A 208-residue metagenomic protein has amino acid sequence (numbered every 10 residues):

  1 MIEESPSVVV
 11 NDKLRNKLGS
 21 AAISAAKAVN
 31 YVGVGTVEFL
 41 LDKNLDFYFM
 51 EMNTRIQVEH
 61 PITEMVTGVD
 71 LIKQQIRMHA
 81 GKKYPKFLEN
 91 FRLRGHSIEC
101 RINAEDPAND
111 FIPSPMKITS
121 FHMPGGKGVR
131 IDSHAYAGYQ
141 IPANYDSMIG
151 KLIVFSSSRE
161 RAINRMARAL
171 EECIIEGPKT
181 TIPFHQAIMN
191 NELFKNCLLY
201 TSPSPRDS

Functional and structural regions predicted by a protein language model:
M1-S202: ATP-dependent carboxylate activation and anion-phosphoryl transfer catalytic cores that bind Mg-ATP to form
P203-S208: A short, hydrophobic C-terminal helix/tail in secreted or cell-surface proteins
